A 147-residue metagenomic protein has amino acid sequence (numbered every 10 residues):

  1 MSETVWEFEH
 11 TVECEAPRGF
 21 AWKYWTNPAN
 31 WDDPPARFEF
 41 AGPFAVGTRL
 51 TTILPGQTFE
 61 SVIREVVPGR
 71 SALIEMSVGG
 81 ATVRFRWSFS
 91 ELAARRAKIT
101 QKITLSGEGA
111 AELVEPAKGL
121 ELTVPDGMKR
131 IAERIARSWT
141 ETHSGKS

Functional and structural regions predicted by a protein language model:
M1-G42: Hydrophobic ligand-binding cavity/cleft-lining segments
S2, S144-S147: Charge-rich (especially acidic), low-complexity segments
T4, N30-R84, R137-S138, T142: Glycine-rich portal/gate segments that line the openings of hydrophobic small-molecule binding cavities
E9-E13, T58-E60, R84-R86, T100-K102: Well-ordered beta-strand positions in beta-sheet-rich domains
E15-G19, R64-G69, S88-K98: A short, structured loop/turn motif at beta-sheet edges
A16, T58, L122-D126: Generic recognition of short, well-ordered alpha-helical interface segments
W22-W25, M76, L120: Tryptophan-centric aromatic hotspots in well-structured domains and transmembrane helices
G79-E133, R137, T142-S144: Beta-strand/loop substructures that line and gate deep hydrophobic ligand-binding cavities in soluble
